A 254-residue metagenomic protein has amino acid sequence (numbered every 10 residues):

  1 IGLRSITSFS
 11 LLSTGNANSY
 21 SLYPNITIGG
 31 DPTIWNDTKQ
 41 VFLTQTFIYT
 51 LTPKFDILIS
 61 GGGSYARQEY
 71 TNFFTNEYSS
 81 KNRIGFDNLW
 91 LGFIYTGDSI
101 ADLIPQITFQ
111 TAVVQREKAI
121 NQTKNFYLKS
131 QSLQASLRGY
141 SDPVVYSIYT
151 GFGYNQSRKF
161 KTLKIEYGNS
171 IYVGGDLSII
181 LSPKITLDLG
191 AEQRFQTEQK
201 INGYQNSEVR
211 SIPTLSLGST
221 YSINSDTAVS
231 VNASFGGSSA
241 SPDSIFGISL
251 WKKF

Functional and structural regions predicted by a protein language model:
G2-G15, Q122-I201: Detector for outer-membrane/organellar transmembrane beta-barrel domains, recognizing the amphipathic beta-strand
I6-T14, G62-A66, T96, T108-V114 (+4 more regions): Outer-membrane beta-barrel pore domains and translocons
S10-F42, S79: Surface-exposed strand-loop-strand hairpins of Gram-negative outer-membrane beta-barrel proteins
N18, P24-G29, N72, Y167-F254: Outer membrane beta-barrel transmembrane domains
D37-L43, S80-L89, N125-L133, I165-I171 (+2 more regions): Residues that define the transmembrane beta-barrel architecture of outer-membrane proteins
Q45-Y49, L91-Y95, L133-G139, F152 (+3 more regions): Residues on the lipid-exposed face of transmembrane beta-strands in outer-membrane beta-barrel proteins
K54-I59, I100-P105, P143-I148, P183-L189 (+1 more regions): Repeated loop/turn-to-beta-strand initiation elements of outer-membrane beta-barrel proteins
G62-Y167: Outer-membrane pore/translocation modules
